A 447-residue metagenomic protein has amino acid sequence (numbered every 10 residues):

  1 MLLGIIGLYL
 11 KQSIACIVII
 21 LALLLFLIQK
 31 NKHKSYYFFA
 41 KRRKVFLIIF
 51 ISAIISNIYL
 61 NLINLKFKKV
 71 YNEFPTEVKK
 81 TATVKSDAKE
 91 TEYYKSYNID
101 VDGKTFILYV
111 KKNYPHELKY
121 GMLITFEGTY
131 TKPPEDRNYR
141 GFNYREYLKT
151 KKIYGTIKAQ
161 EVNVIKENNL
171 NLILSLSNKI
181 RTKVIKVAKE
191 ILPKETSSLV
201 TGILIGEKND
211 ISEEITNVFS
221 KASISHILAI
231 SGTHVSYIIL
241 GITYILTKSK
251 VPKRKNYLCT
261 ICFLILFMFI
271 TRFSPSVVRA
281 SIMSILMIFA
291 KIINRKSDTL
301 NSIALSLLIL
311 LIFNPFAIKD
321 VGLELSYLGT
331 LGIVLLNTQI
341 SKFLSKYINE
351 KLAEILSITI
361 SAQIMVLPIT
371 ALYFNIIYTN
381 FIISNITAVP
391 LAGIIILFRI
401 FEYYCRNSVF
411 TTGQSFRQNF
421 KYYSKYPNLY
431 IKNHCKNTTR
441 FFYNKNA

Functional and structural regions predicted by a protein language model:
M1-V70: N-terminal leader/targeting segments
G7-S13, R440-A447: Juxtamembrane/start-of-transmembrane alpha-helix segments at the extracytoplasmic/lumenal side of membrane anchors
N31-K34, E214-F381: Hydrophobic alpha-helical transmembrane segments in multi-pass membrane proteins
S35-A40, K250, R440-N446: Short, Lys/Arg-rich N-terminal segment immediately upstream of the first membrane anchor
S52-H226: Membrane-interface helix/helix-cap signal primarily in integral membrane proteins
A82, G128, I203, S231 (+5 more regions): Divalent metal-coordination and catalytic microenvironments
L170-K179, L204-D210, T271-V277, K296-L307 (+2 more regions): Hydrophobic alpha-helical transmembrane segments
I333-Y443: Alpha-helical transmembrane segments of multi-pass integral membrane proteins
